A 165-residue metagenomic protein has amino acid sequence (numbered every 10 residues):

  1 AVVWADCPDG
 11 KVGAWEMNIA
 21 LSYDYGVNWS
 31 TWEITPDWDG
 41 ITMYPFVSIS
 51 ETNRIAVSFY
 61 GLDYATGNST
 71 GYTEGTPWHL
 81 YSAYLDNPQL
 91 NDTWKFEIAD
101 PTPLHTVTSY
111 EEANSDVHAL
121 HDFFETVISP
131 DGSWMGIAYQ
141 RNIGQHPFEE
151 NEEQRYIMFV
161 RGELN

Functional and structural regions predicted by a protein language model:
A1-N165: Extracellular, repeat-based ectodomains that mediate carbohydrate processing or recognition
